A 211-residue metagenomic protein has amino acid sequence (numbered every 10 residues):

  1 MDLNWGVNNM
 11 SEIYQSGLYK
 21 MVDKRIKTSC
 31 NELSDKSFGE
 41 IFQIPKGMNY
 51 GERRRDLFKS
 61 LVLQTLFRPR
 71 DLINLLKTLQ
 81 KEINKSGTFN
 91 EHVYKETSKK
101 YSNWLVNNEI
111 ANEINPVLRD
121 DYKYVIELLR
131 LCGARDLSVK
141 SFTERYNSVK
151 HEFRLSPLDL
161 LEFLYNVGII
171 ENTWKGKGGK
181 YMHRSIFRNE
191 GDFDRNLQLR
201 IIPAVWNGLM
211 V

Functional and structural regions predicted by a protein language model:
M1-N49: The catalytic "switch" region of P-loop NTPases
M21, R25, L75-E82, L128 (+2 more regions): Generic, well-ordered alpha-helical scaffold segments in large soluble proteins
E40-Q64: A long, hydrophobic alpha-helical segment
R54, L63-R154: Winged-helix-like regulatory helical subdomains adjacent to P-loop NTPase cores
L118-Y122, L164, Y181: C-terminal accessory extensions appended to soluble enzyme cores
K150-V167, N172: Short amphipathic alpha-helical interaction segments
W174-K180: Short, Lys/Arg-rich nucleic-acid/phosphate-binding segment
R184-V211: Short, amphipathic alpha-helical interaction segments positioned at domain boundaries
